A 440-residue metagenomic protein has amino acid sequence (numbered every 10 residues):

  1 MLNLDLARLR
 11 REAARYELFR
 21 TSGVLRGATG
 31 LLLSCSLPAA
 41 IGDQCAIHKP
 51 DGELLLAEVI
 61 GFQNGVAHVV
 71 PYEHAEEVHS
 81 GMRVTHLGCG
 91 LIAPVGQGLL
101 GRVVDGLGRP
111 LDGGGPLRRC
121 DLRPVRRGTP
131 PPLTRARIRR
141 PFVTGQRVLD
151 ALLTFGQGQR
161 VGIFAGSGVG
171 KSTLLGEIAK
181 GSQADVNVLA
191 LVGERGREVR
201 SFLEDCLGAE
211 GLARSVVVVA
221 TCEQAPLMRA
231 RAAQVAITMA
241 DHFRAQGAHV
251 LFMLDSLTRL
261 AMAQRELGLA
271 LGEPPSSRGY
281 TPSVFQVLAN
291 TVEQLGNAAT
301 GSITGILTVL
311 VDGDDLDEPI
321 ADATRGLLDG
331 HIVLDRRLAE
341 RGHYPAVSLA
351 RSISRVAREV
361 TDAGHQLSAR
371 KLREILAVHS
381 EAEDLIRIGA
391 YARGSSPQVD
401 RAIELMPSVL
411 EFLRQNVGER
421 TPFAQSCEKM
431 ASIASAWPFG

Functional and structural regions predicted by a protein language model:
M1-L18, V24-T144: Acidic-enriched and Gly/Ser
L4-R8, A28-L33, N64, D121-R126 (+5 more regions): A broad, low-specificity signal for short, low-complexity segments enriched in glycine/proline and polar/charged
R15, S22, S34, E73 (+11 more regions): A residue-level detector for conformationally permissive "hinge/kink" positions
T21, T29, I41, L99 (+7 more regions): A generic structural signal for well-ordered coil/turn residues at beta-strand boundaries that shape enzyme active-site
S22-V24, E58-V59, E177-A179, N297: Short, flexible, solvent-exposed loop/turn segments with mixed acidic/basic and small polar residues
S34, I92, L100, D105 (+9 more regions): Short, electropositive, low-hydrophobicity segments enriched in small/polar residues
G108-A184, E204: Compact, aliphatic and Gly/Pro-tolerant "microcore" segments centered on a short helix or tight beta-hairpin and their
A151-L152, G158-G440: P-loop NTPase catalytic core
